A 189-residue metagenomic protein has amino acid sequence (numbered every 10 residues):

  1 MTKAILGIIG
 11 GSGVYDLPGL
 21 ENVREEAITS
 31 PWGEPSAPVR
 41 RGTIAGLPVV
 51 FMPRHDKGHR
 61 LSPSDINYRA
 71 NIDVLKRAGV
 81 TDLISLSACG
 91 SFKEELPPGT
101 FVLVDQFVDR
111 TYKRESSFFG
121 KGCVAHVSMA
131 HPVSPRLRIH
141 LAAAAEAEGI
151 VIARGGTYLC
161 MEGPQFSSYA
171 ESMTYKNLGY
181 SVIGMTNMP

Functional and structural regions predicted by a protein language model:
M1-M129: Metabolite-binding pocket within alpha/beta catalytic cores that recognizes anionic/polar moieties
P38-V39, N187-P189: Short glycine-rich, acidic/polar surface loops and turns
H59-S64, L159-E162, G179-Y180: Short, flexible loop segments at the rims of nucleotide/cofactor-binding pockets, characterized by
A70-N71, I139-H140, M188: Short, well-ordered amphipathic alpha-helical segments that serve as non-catalytic structural scaffolds within diverse
S87, S168, T186-M188: Helix N-cap/beta->alpha junction signal
C89-G90, L159, P189: Conserved beta-strand edge residues that scaffold enzyme active sites
P132-N177: Active-site rim beta-loop-alpha module in soluble metabolic enzymes
M173-I183, P189: Active-site-adjacent mobile loop/cap segments within catalytic or ligand-binding domains
